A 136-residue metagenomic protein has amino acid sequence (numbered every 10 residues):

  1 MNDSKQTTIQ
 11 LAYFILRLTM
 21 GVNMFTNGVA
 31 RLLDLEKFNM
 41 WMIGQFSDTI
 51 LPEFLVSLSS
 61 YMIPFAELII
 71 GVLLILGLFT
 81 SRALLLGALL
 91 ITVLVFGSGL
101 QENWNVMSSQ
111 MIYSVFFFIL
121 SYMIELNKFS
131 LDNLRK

Functional and structural regions predicted by a protein language model:
M1-K37, E53-F65, I69, L76-K136: Extended, low-polarity transmembrane helix blocks
N39-L55: Perimembrane loop-to-helix junctions flanking transmembrane segments
